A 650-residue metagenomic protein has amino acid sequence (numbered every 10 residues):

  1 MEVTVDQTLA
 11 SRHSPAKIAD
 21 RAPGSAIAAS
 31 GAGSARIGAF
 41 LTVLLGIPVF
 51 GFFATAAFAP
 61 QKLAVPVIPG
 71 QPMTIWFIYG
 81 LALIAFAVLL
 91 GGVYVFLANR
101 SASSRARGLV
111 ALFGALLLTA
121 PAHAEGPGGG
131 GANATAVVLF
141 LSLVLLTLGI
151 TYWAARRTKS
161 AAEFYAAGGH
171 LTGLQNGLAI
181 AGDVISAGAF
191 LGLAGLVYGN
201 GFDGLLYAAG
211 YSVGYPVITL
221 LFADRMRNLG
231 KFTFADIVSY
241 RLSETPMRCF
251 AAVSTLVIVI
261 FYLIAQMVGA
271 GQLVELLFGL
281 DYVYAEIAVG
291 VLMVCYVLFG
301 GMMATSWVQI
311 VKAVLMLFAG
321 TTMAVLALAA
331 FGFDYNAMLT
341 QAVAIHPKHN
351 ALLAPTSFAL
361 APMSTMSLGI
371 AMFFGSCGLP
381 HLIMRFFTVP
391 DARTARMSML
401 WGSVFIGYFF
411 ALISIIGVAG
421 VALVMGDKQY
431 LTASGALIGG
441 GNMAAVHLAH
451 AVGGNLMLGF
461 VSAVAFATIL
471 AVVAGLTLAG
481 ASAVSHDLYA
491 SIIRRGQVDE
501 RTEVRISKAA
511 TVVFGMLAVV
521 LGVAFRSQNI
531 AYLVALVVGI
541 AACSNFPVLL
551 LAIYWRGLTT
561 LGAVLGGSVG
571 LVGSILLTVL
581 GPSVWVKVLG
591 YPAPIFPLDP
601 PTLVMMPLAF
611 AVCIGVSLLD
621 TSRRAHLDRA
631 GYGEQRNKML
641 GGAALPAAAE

Functional and structural regions predicted by a protein language model:
E2-P23: Short, charged cytosolic
G24-T42: Membrane interfacial helix-start motif at the N-side
L41-L44, I75-A82, V538: Physicochemical signature of membrane-embedded alpha-helices that form the seven-helix bundle of GPCRs, emphasizing
V43-K62, L118-A122, I575: N-terminal signal sequences
F58-M73, S376: Membrane-interfacial hairpin junctions
P72-L90, A471: Canonical hydrophobic alpha-helical transmembrane segment
L83-S103: Membrane-helix interfacial anchor on the cytosolic side
L112-E650: Membrane-embedded helix-loop-helix hairpins and adjacent transmembrane boundary segments in multi-pass transporters
